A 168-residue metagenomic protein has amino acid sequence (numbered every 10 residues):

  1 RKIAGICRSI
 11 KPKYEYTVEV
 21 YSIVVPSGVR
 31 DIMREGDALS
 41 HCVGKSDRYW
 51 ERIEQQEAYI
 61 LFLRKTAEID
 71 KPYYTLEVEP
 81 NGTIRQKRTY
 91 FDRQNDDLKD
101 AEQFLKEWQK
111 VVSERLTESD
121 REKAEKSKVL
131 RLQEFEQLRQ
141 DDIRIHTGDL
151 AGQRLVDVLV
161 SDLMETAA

Functional and structural regions predicted by a protein language model:
R1-A168: Catalytic-core elements of nucleic-acid end-processing and repair enzymes
